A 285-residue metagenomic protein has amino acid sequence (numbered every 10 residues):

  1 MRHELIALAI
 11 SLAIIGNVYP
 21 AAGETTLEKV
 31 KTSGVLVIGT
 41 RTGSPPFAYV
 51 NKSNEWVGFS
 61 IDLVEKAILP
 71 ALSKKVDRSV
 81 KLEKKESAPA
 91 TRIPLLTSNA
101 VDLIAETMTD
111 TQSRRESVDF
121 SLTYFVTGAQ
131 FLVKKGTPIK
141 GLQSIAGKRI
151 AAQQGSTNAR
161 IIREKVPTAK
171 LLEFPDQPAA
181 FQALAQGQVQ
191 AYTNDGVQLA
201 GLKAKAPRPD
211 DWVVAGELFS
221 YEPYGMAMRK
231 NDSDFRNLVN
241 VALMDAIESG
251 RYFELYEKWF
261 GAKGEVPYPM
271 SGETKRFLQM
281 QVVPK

Functional and structural regions predicted by a protein language model:
G23-I104: Extracytoplasmic small-molecule ligand-binding "clamshell" domains of the periplasmic binding protein/Venus flytrap
V35-T42, V57, L142-G155, K170: Short loop->beta-strand "edge-of-pocket" segments that line small-molecule binding or catalytic clefts across diverse
T40-S44, K85-A90, N99-T111, K135 (+4 more regions): Beta->alpha turn/N-cap motifs
T42, F125-V133, G196, A200-L243 (+1 more regions): Periplasmic-binding protein-like
I61-P70, Q143, K148-R149, Q154-S156 (+2 more regions): Extended ligand-binding regions for polar small-molecule ligands
E65, D77-S144, Q281-P284: Acidic, polar ligand-binding/catalytic clefts
K74-A88, A152, A169-Q177, G216: Short beta-strand-to-loop elements that line the ligand-binding cleft of bilobed periplasmic-binding protein-like
T91, A105-E116, I161-E164, P178 (+2 more regions): A ligand-binding cleft/hinge motif common to bilobed small-molecule-binding domains
